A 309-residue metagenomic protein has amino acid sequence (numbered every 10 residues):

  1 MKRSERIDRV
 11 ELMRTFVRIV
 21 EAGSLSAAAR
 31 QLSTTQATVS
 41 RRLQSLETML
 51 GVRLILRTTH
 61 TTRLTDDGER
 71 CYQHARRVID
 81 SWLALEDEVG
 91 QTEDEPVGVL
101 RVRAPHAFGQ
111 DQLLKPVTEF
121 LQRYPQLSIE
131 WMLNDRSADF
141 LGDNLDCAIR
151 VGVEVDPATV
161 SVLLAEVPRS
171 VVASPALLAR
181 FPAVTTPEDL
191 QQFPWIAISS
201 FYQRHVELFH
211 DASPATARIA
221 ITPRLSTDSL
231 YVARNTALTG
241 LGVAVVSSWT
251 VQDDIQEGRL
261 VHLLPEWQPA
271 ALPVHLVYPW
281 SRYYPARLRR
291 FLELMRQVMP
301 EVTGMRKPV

Functional and structural regions predicted by a protein language model:
V17-S33: Short helix-boundary/capping micro-motifs
A22, Q31, S45-R53, R123: Residue cluster at the C-terminal edge of the helix-turn-helix DNA-binding motif
Q36-A37, Q110: The DNA-contacting recognition helix of HTH DNA-binding domains and analogous helical DNA-recognition elements
E47-L64, L260: A short LG(V/I)-centered, amphipathic sequence patch enriched for acidic residue(s) preceding the LG motif
T59-T62, D66-E69, D80-R103: Short helix-loop hinge/linker segments at domain boundaries
V97-V160, P308-V309: Central regulatory/effector-binding core of bacterial HTH transcription factors
A138-G142, E154-V274, E301-V309: C-terminal regulatory
